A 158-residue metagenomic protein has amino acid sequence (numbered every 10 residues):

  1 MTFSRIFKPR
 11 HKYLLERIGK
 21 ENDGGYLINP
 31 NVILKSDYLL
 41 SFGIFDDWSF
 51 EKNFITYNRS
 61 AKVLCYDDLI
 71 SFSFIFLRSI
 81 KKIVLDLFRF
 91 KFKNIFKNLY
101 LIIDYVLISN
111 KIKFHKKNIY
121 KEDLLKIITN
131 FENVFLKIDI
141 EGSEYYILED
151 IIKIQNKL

Functional and structural regions predicted by a protein language model:
R5-H11: Extracytoplasmic, non-cytosolic globular domains
H11-I127: SAM cofactor-binding core of SAM-dependent methyltransferases, primarily the Rossmann-like beta-alpha-beta module
I44-F45, H115-L158: Active-site segment flanking the S-adenosylmethionine/decSAM binding pocket in AdoMet-dependent transferases
